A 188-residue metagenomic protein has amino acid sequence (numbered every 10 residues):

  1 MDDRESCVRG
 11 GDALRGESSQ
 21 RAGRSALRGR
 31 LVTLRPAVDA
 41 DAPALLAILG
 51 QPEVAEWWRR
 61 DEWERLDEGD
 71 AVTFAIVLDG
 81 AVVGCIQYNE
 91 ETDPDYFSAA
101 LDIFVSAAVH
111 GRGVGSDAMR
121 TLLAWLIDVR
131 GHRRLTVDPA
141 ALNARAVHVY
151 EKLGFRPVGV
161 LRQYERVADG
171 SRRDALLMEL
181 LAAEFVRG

Functional and structural regions predicted by a protein language model:
M1-E64, A183-G188: A short, well-structured alpha-helix characteristic of acyl/acetyltransferase catalytic modules
V32, A81-C85, R173: Glycine-rich phosphate/pyrophosphate-binding loop shared by adenosine-nucleotide-utilizing enzymes
A37, V105, P139: Hydrophobic adenine-recognition pocket in adenosine-nucleotide-binding enzymes
A55-H110, W125, L181-F185: Acetyl-CoA-dependent GNAT
E90, T136-P139, R156-D174: Conserved catalytic-core motifs of GNAT/GCN5-like acyltransferases
V109, G113-L122: Conserved acetyl-CoA pyrophosphate-binding loop and the N-cap/start of the following alpha-helix in GNAT-like
S116, A141-G159: Conserved active-site alpha-helix within GNAT-family acetyltransferase domains
D128-D138: Conserved GNAT acetyl-CoA-binding A-motif
